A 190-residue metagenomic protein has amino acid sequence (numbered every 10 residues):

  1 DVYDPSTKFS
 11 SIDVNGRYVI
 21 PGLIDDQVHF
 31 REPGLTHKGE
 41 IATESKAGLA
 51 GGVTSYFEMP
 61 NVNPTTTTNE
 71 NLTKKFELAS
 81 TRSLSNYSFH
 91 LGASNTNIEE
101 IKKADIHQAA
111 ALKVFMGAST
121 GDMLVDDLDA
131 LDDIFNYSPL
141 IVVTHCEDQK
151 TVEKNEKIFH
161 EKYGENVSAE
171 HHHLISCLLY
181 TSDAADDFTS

Functional and structural regions predicted by a protein language model:
D1-I20: Histidine-rich, glycine-flanked metal-binding segment
N15-R82: Metal-associated gating/positioning segment near the N- to mid-region
K38-E44, N95-K103: Short, acidic/polar
T43-T66, S80-S94, H107-D122, P139-V143 (+1 more regions): Divalent metal-dependent hydrolysis catalytic cores, especially in the metallo-beta-lactamase
G51-V53, E77-L84, Q149-S182: Active-site gating loops and adjacent loop-to-helix segments of metal-dependent hydrolytic enzymes
T66-N71, G121-L131: Active-site-adjacent beta->alpha loops and helix N-cap segments on the catalytic face of soluble alpha/beta enzymes
T68-L72, N97-D105, V152-F159: Distinct, well-ordered alpha-helical segments
Y180-S190: Single conserved hydrophobic/aromatic residue that forms the stacking wall/gate of nucleotide- or nucleobase-binding
